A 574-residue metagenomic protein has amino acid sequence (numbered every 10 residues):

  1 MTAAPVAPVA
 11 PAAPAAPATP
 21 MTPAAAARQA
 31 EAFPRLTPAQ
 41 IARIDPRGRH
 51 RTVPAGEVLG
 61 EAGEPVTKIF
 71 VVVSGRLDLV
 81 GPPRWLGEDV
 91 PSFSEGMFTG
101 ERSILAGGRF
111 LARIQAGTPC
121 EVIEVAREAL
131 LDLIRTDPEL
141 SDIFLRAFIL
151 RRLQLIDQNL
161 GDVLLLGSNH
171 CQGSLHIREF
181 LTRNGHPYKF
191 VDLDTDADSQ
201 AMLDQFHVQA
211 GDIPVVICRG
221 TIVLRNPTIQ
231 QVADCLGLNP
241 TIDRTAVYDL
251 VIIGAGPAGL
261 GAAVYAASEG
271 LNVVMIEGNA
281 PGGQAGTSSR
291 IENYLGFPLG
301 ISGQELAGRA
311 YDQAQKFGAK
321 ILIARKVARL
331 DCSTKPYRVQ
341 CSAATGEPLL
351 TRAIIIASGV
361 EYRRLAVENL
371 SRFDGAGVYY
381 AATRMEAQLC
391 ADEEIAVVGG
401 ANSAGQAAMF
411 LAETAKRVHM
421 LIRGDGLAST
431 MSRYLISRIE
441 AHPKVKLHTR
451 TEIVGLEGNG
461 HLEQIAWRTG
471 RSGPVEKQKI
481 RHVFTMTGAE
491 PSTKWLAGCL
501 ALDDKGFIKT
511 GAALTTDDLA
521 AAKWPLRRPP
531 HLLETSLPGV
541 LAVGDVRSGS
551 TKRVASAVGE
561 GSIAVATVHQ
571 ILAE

Functional and structural regions predicted by a protein language model:
T2-E57, S94, S103-L105, L131 (+1 more regions): Cyclic nucleotide-binding regulatory module and flanking cytosolic helices
A32, P38, R49-P119: Cyclic nucleotide-binding regulatory domains
Q40-R43, R109-L111, Q115, E128-D162: A small-molecule sensor/coupling module
C120-V125: A short hydrophobic beta-strand segment most commonly corresponding to one strand of the jelly-roll/cupin
L160, L165, N169-A197, F206 (+6 more regions): Beta1-alpha1 glycine-rich phosphate/pyrophosphate-binding loop at the start of Rossmann-like nucleotide-binding domains
T195-I253, S268-E269, G286-T287, I321-E393 (+4 more regions): FAD-binding core/adjacent interface of flavoenzyme oxidoreductases
R244-P281, A366, R372-D374, Y380-R433 (+4 more regions): Rossmann-like dinucleotide/flavin-binding elements
A307-T351, I356-S358, A412-R527, Q570-E574: A Rossmann-like FAD-binding core segment of flavoenzymes
